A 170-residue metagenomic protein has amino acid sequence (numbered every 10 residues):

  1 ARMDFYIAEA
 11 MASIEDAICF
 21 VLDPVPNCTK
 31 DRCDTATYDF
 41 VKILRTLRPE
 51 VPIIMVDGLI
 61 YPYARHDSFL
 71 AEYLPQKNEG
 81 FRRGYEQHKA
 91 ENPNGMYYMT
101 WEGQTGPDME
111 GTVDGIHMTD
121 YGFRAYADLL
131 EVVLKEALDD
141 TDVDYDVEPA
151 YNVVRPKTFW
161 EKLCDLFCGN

Functional and structural regions predicted by a protein language model:
A1-P52, Y61-R83, V113-M118, A125: Conserved SGNH/GDSL esterase-like catalytic core that processes O-acyl groups on lipids and polysaccharides
P24, M55-D57, T100: A cross-domain feature marking catalytic cores of carbohydrate-active enzymes and several ubiquitous metabolic/repair
P52-I54, Q104: A short, hydrophobic beta-strand element within the central beta-sheet of small alpha/beta folds
Y61-P156, L163: Catalytic His-Asp segment of secreted/periplasmic serine-dependent ester chemistry enzymes
F159-N170: Long, low-complexity, intrinsically disordered segments
